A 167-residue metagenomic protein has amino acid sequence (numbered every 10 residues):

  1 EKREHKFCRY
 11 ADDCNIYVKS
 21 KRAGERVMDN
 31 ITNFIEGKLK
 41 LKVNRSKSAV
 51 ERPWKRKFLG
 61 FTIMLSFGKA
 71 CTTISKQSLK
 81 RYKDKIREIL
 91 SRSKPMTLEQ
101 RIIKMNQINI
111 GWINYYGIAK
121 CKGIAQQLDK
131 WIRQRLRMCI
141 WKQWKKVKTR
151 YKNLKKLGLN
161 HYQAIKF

Functional and structural regions predicted by a protein language model:
E1-F167: Non-catalytic terminal/accessory segments
